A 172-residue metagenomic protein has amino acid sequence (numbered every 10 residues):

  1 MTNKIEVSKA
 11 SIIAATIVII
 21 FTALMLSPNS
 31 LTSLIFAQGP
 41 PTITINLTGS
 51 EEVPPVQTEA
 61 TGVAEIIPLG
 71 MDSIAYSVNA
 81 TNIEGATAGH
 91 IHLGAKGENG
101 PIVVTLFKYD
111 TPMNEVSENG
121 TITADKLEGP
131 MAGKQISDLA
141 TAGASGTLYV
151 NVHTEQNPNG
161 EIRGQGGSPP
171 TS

Functional and structural regions predicted by a protein language model:
M1-S8: N-terminal secretory signal peptides that target proteins for export/translocation
T2, L24-G89, L93-S172: Metal-centered catalytic cores of metalloenzymes
K9-N29: Sec-dependent N-terminal signal peptides of Gram-positive bacterial secreted proteins and lipoproteins
